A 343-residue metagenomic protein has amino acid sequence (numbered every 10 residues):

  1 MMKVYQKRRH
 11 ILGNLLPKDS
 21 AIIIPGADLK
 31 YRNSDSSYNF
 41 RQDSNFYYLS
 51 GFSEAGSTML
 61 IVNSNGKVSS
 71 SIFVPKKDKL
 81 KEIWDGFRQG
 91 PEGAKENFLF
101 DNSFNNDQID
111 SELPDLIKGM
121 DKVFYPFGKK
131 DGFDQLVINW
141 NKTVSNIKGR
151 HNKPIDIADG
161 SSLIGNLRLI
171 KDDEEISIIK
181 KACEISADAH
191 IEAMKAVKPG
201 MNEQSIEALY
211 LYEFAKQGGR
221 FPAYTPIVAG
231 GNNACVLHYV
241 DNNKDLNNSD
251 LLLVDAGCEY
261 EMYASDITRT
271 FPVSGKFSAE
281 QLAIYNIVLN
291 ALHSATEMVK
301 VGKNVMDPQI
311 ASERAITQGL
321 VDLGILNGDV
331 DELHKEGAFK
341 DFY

Functional and structural regions predicted by a protein language model:
M1-Y343: Active-site neighborhoods and metal-handling regions in enzymes and metal-associated proteins
